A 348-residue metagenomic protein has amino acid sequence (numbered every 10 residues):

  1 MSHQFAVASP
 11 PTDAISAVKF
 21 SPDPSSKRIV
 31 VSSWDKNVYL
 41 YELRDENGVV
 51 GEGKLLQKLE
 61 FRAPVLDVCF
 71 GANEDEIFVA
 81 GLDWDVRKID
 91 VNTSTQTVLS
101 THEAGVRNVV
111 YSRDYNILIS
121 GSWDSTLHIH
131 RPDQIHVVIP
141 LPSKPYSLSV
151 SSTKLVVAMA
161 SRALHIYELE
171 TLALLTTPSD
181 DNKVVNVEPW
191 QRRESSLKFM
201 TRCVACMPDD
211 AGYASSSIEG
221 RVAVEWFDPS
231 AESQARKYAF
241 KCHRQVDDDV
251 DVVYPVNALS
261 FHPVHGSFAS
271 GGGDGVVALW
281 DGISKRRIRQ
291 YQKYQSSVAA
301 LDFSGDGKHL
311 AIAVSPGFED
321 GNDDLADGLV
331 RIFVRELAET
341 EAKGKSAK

Functional and structural regions predicted by a protein language model:
M1-K348: WD40-repeat beta-propeller superdomains and closely related acidic/aromatic-rich repeat-like regions
